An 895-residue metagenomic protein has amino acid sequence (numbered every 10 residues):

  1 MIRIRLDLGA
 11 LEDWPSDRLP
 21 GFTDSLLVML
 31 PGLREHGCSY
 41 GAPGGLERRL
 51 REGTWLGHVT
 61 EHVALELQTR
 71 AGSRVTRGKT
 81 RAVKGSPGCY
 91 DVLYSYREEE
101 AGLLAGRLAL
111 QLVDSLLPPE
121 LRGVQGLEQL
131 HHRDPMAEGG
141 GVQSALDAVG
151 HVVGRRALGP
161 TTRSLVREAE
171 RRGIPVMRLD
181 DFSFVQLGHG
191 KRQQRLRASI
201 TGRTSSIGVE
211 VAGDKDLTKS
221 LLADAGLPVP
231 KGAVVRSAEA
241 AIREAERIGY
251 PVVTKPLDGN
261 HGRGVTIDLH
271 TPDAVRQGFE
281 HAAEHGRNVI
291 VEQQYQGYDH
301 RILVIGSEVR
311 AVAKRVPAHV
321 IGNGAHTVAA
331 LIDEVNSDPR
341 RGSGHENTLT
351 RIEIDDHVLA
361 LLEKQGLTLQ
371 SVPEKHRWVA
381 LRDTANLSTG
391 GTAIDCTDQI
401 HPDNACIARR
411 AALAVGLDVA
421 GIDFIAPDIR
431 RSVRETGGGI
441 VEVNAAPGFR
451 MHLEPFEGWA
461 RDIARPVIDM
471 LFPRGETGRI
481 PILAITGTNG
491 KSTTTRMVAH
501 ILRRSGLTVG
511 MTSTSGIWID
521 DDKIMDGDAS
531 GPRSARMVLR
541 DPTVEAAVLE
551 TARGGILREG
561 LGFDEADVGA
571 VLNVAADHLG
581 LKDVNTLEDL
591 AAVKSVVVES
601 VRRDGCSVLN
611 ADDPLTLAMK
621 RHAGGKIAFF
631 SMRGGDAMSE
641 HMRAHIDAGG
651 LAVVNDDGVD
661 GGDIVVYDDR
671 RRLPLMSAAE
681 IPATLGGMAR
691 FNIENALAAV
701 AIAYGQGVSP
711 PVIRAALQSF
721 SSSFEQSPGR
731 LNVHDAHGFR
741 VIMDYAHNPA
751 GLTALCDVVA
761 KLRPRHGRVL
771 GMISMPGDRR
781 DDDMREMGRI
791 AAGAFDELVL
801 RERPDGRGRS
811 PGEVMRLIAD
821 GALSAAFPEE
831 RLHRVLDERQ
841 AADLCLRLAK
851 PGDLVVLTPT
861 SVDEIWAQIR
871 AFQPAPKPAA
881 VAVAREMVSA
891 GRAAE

Functional and structural regions predicted by a protein language model:
M1-E170, E308-A311, V316-A330, H357 (+2 more regions): ATP-dependent carboxylate activation and anion-phosphoryl transfer catalytic cores that bind Mg-ATP to form
M1-R3, D7-W14, L19, E35-C38 (+8 more regions): ATP-dependent carboxylate-amine ligase
Y94-R247, N260, V856: Conserved N-proximal alpha/beta basic substrate-recognition cap immediately N-terminal to, or forming the N-lobe
A169, D423, T512, E550 (+7 more regions): Residue-level signal for inorganic ion chemistry
Q194-D355, A360, P402: Active-site nucleotide/adenylate-binding loops and adjacent lid/helix of ATP-dependent enzymes
S199, R474-I517: Walker A (P-loop) phosphate-binding motif
I519-M642, E680, T684, P749: Flexible active-site lid/hinge loop adjacent to a nucleotide/diphosphate and Mg2+-phosphate binding pocket
V584-A591, S595, G605, G625-T753: Adenine nucleotide phosphate-binding catalytic loops in nucleotide-utilizing enzymes
